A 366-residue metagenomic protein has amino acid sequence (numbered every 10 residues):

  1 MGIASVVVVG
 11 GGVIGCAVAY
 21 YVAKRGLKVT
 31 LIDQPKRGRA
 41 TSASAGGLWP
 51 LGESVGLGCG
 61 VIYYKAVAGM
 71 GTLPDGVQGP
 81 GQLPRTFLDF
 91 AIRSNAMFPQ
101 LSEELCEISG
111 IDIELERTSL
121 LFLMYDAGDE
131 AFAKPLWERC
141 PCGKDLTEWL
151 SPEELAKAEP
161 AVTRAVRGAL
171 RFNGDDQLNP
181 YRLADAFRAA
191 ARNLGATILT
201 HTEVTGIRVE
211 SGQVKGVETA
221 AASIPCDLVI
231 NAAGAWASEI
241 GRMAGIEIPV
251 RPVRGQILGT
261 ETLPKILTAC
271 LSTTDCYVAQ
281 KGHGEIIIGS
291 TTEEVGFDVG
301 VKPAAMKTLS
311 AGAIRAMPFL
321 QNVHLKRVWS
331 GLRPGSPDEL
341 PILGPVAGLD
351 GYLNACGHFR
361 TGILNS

Functional and structural regions predicted by a protein language model:
A4-T30: N-terminal Rossmann-like FAD-binding beta1-loop-alpha1 element of flavoenzymes
G12-V13, A235, R360: Residue-level detector of alpha-helix initiation sites
A17-K24, Q34, G46-E53, G60-P80 (+4 more regions): Active-site substrate-recognition segment that forms the wall of the catalytic cavity or substrate channel
D33, S151-P152, T200-T202, R327: Short loop/edge segments at beta-strand edges and connector loops that shape dinucleotide/nucleotide cofactor-binding
G47-E154, G312-I314: Dinucleotide-binding Rossmann-like beta1-alpha1 core, especially the glycine-rich loop that anchors the ADP
D89-I92, F122-F132, L170-A189, G300-A305: Short beta-strand to alpha-helix junction loop
A169-L228, W236: Helical element adjacent to the flavin cofactor pocket in flavoenzyme catalytic cores
D175, L349-S366: Glycine-rich phosphate/pyrophosphate-binding beta-alpha loops
